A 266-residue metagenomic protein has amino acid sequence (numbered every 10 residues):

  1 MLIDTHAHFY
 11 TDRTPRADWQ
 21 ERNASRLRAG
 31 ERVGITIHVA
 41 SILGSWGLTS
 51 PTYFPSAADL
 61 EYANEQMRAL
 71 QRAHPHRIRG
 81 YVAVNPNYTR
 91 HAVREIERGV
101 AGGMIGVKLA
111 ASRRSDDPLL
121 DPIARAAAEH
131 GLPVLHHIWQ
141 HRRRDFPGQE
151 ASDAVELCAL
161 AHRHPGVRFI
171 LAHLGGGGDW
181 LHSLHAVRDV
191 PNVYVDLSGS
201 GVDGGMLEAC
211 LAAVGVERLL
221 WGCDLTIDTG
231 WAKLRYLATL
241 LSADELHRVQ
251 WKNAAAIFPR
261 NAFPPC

Functional and structural regions predicted by a protein language model:
M1-F9, T14-H38, A209, A213-L220 (+1 more regions): Mid-to-C-terminal alpha-helical segments outside catalytic/metal-binding sites
L2-T5, V39-S41, Y81-V82, K108 (+3 more regions): Active-site neighborhood of phospho(di)ester-bond hydrolases with catalytic His/Asp-centered motifs
H6, G30, M67, G99 (+7 more regions): Conserved, mostly hydrophobic/aromatic
Y10-R13, S45-L48, P86-R90, R114-S115 (+4 more regions): Active-site environment of divalent metal-dependent phosphoester hydrolases
T14-W19, W46-A58, R143-A151: Short, flexible/disordered intra-domain loops and linkers
S25-T52, I78-A83, M104-L109: Divalent metal-dependent hydrolysis catalytic cores, especially in the metallo-beta-lactamase
F54-R142: Active-site gating/metal-coordination segments in enzymes
M104-G106, P118-L220: Catalytic pocket-lining loop regions of alpha/beta-barrel enzymes, especially the amidohydrolase/enolase/GH5 lineages
